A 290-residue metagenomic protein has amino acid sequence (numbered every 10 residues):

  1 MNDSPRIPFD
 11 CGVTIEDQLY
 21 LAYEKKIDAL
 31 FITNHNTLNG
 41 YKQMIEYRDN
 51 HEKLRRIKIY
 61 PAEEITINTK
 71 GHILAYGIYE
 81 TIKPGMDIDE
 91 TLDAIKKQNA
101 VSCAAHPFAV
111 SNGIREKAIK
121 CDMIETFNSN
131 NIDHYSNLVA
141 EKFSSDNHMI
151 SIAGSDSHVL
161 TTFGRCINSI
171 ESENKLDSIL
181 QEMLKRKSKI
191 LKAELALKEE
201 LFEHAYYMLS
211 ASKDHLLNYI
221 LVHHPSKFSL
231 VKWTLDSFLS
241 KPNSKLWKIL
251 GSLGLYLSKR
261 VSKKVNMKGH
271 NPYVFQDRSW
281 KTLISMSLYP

Functional and structural regions predicted by a protein language model:
M1-C11, Y41, G77-R165, S169 (+4 more regions): Domain-core and long-helix interface of multi-subunit machines
M1-T69, L92, A118, T161 (+1 more regions): An N-terminally biased module of ancient metal coordination in phosphate/nucleic-acid-related enzymes
I27, K53, A100, H148 (+1 more regions): Residue-level recognition of short, well-ordered coil/turn positions that link secondary-structure elements
R56, H72, I167: A residue-level signal for beta-strand positions that form part of recognition/binding surfaces within mature
K70-Y76: Active-site segment of extracytoplasmic enzymes that catalyze sulfate/phosphate-ester chemistry
N147-I150, L160-P290: C-terminal functional module detector
